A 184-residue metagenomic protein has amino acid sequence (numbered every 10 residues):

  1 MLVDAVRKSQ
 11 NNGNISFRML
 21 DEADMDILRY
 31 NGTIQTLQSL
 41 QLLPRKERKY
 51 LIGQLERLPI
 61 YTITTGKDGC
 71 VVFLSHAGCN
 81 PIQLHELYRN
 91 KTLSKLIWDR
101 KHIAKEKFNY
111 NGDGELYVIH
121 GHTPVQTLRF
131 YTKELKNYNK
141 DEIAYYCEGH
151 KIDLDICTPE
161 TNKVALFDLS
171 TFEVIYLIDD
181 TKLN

Functional and structural regions predicted by a protein language model:
M1-I63, G69: Active-site neighborhood of divalent metal-dependent phosphoester bond hydrolases
V3-V6, A77, F130-Y131, V164: A short acidic (Asp/Glu
R7-N11, L87, K133, L166: Single-residue recognition of alpha-helix boundary sites
R18-Y30, L51, V71-H76, Y138-I152: Glycine-rich, flexible loop segments associated with nucleotide phosphate handling
P44-Y131: His/acidic metal-ligating clusters that form di-metal
H76-C79, D179-L183: Secondary-structure transition/turn motif
I82-L84, N162, L183-N184: A short local loop/turn or secondary-structure capping micro-motif enriched for an aromatic residue
I103-T181: Conserved beta-sheet core of the metallophosphoesterase superfamily
